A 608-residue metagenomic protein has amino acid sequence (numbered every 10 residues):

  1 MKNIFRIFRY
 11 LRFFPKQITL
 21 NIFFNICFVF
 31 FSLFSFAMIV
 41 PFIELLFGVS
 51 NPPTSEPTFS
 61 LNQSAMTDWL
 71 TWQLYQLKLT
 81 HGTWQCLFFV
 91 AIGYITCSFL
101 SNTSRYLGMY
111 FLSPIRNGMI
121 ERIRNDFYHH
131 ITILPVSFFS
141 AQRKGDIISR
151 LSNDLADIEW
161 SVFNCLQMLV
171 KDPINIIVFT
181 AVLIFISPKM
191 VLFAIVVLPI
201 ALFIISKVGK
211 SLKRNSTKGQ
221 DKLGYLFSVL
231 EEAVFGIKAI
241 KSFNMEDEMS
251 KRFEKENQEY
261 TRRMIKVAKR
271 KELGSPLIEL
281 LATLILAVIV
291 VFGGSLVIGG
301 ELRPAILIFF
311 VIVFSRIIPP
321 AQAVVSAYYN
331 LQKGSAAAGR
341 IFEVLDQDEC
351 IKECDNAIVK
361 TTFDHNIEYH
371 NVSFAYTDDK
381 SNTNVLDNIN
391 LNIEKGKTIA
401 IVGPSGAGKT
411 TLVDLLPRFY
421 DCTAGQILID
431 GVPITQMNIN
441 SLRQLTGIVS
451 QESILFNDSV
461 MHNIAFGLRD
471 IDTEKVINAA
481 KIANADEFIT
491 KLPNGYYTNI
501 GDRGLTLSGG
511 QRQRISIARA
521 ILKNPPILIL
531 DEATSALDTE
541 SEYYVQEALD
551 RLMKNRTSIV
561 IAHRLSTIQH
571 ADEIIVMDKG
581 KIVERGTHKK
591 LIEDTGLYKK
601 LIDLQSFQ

Functional and structural regions predicted by a protein language model:
M1-I39, L46-Y94, L100, G108-L112 (+13 more regions): Membrane-integrated ABC transporters
K2-N3, Y10-F14, L112-R116, H130-I177 (+1 more regions): Juxtamembrane loop-to-helix connectors within ABC transporter transmembrane domains
L20-F30, Q167-K218, V291-L302, P319: Transmembrane helices of ABC transporter permease
Y94-S101, R105, L198-I205, K271-I285 (+2 more regions): Hydrophobic alpha-helical segments in the permease module
Q142-G145, S216-K266, R340, V344 (+1 more regions): Loop segments that connect adjacent transmembrane helices in multi-pass transporters
K241-M245, K269, I317-V344: Cytosolic ends of transmembrane helices, especially the final helix of ABC transmembrane type-1 domains
C354, K360-Q608: ABC-type nucleotide-binding domain
